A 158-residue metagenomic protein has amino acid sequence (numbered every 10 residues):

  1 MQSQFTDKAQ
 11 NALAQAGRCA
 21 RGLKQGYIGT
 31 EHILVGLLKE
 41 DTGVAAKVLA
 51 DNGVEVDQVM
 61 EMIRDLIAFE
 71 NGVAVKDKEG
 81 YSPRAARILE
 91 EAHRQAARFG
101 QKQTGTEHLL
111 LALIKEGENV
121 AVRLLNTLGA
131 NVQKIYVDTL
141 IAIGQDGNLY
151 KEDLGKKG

Functional and structural regions predicted by a protein language model:
M1-G158: Histone-fold recognition with a strong bias for associated Lys/Arg-rich disordered tails
